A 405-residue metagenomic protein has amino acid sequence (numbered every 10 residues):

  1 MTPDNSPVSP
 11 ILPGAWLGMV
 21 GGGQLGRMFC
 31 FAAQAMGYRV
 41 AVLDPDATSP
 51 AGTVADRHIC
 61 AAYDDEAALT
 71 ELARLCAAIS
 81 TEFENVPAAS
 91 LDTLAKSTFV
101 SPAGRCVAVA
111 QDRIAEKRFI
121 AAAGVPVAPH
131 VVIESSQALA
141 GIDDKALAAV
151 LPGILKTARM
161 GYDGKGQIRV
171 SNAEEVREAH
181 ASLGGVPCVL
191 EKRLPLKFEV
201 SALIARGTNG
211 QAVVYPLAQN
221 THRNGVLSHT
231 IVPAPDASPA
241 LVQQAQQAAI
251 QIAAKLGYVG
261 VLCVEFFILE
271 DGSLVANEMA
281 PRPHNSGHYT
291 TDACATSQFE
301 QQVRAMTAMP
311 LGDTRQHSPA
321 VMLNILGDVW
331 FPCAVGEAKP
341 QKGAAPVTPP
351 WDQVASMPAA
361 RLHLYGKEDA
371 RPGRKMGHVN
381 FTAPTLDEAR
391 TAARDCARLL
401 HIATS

Functional and structural regions predicted by a protein language model:
M1-R118, A122, Q137: ATP-binding N-terminal substructure of ATP-dependent carboxylate-amine bond-forming enzymes
P3-N5, R304-S405: Peripheral (often C-terminal) accessory segments that flank ATP-dependent C-N-forming ligase machineries
A33, I79, A202, Q302 (+1 more regions): Residue-level signal for inorganic ion chemistry
A51-G52, A158-M160, A370-R374: Short, flexible turn/loop "capping" segments at secondary-structure junctions
V109-S201, A205-I252: Active-site nucleotide/adenylate-binding loops and adjacent lid/helix of ATP-dependent enzymes
S182-D236, Q243-A276, A280-H288, E300 (+3 more regions): Phosphate-binding core of ATP-grasp and ATP-grasp-like enzymes
T290-D292: A conserved FAD-binding loop/helix module that cradles the flavin
